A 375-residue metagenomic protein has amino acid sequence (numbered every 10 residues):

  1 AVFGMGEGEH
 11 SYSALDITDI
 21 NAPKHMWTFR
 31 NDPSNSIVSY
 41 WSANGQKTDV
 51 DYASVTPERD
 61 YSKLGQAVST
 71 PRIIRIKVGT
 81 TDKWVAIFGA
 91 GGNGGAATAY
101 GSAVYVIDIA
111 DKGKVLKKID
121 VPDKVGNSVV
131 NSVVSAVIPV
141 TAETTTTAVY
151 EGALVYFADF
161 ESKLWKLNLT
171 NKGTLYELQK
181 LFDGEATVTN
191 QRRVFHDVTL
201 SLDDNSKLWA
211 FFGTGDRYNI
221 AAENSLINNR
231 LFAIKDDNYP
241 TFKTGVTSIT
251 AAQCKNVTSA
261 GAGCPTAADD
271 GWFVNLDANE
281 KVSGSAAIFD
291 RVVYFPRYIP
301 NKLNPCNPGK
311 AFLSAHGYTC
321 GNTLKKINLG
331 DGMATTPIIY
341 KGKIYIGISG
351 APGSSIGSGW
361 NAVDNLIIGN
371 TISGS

Functional and structural regions predicted by a protein language model:
A1-S375: Beta-propeller fold recognition
